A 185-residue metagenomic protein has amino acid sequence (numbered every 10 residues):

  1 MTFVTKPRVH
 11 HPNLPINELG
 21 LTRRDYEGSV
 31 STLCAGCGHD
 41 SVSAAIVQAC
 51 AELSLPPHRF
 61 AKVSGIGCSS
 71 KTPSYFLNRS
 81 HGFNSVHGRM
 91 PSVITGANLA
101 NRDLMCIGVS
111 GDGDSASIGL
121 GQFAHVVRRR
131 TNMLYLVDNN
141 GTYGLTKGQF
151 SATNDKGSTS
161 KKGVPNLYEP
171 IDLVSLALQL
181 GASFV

Functional and structural regions predicted by a protein language model:
M1-F60: Iron-sulfur (Fe-S) cluster-binding modules
R23-S31, K71-F83, L104-C106, T153-S160: Glycine/charged-rich beta-loop-alpha catalytic/anionic-binding loops adjacent to active sites
C34-G38, G82-S85, P165, E169: Catalytic cores of large soluble enzymes that bind and process phosphate-bearing ligands
D40-A45, P57, G88-S92, G121 (+3 more regions): Conserved active-site and cofactor/substrate-binding residues in soluble primary-metabolism enzymes
R59-K62, L104-I107, N132-L136, S175 (+1 more regions): Structural motif
I66-T142: Thiamine diphosphate
G144-Q149: Glycine-rich, charge-decorated loop segments at or immediately adjacent to ligand/cofactor-binding or catalytic sites
F150-V185: Conserved thiamine diphosphate
